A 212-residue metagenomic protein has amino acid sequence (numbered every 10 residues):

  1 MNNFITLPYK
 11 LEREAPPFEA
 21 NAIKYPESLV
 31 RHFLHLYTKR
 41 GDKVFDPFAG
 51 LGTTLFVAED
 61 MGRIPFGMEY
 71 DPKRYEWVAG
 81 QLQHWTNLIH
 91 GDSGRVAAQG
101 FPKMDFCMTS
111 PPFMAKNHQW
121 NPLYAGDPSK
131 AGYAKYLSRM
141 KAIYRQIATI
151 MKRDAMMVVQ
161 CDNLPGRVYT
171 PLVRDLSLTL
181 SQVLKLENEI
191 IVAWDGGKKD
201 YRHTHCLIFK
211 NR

Functional and structural regions predicted by a protein language model:
M1-R212: Class I S-adenosyl-L-methionine-dependent methyltransferase catalytic core
